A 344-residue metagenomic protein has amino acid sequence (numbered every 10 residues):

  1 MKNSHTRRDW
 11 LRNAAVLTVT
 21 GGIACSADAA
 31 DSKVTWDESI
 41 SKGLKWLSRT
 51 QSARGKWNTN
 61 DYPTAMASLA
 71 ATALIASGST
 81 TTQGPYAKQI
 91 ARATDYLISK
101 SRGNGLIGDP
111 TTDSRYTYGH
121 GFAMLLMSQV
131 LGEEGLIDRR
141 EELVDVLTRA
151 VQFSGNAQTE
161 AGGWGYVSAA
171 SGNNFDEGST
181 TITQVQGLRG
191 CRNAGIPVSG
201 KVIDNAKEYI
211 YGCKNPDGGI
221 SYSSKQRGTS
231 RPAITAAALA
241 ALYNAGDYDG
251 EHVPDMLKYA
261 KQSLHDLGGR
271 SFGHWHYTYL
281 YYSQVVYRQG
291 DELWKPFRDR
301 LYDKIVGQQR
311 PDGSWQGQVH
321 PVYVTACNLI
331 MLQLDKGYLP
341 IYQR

Functional and structural regions predicted by a protein language model:
M1-T18: N-terminal secretory signal peptides and thylakoid transit peptides that target proteins across membranes
L11, A30-K42, K56-Q89, R102-D204 (+3 more regions): An alpha-helical repeat/solenoid feature that recognizes helix-turn-helix modules
A14, L44, T94, V151 (+1 more regions): Short amphipathic alpha-helical/adjacent loop interface patches that line ligand and macromolecule-binding sites
T20-A27: Hydrophobic h-region of N-terminal signal peptides that target proteins for export in Gram-negative bacteria
Q51-G55, I98-S101: A non-catalytic alpha/beta surface segment that caps or lines the substrate-entry region of metallo-dependent hydrolase
A87, T94-L97: Active-site-surrounding "flap" and adjacent substrate/cofactor-binding loops of secreted or lumenal enzymes, prototyped
V306-R310, Q316: Predominantly the C-terminal beta-signal and adjacent terminal strand-loop region of outer-membrane beta-barrel
